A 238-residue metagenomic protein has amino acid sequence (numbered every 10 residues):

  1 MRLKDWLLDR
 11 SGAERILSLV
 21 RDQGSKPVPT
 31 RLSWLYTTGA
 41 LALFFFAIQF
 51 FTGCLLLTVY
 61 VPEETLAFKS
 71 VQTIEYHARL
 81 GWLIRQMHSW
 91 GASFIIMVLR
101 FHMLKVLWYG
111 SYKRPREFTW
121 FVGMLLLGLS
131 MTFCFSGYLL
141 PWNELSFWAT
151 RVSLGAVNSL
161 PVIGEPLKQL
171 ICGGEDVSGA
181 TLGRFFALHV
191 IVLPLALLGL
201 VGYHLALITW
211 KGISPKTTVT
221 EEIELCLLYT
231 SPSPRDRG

Functional and structural regions predicted by a protein language model:
M1-V28, Y36, T150: Perimembrane topogenic segments of multi-pass inner/organellar membrane proteins
E14-D22, F94-L107: Central hydrophobic cores of alpha-helical transmembrane segments in multi-pass inner-membrane proteins across all
S18-T37, V177-G179, I223-L228: Cytosolic juxtamembrane amphipathic/interface segments immediately preceding and feeding into a transmembrane helix
T30-I48, E75-M97, R114-F118, S178-L195: Membrane-entry segments of alpha-helical transmembrane domains in multi-pass membrane proteins
L56-M87, Y138-A187: Membrane-interface interhelical loops and short amphipathic "cap" helices that link adjacent transmembrane segments
I96-H102, L126-Q169, L193-S214: Transmembrane-helix bundle segments that line or gate the permeation/cavity pathway in multi-pass membrane proteins
K105-V122, A206-L225: Cytoplasmic juxtamembrane regions at transmembrane-helix boundaries
Y229-G238: Single conserved hydrophobic/aromatic residue that forms the stacking wall/gate of nucleotide- or nucleobase-binding
